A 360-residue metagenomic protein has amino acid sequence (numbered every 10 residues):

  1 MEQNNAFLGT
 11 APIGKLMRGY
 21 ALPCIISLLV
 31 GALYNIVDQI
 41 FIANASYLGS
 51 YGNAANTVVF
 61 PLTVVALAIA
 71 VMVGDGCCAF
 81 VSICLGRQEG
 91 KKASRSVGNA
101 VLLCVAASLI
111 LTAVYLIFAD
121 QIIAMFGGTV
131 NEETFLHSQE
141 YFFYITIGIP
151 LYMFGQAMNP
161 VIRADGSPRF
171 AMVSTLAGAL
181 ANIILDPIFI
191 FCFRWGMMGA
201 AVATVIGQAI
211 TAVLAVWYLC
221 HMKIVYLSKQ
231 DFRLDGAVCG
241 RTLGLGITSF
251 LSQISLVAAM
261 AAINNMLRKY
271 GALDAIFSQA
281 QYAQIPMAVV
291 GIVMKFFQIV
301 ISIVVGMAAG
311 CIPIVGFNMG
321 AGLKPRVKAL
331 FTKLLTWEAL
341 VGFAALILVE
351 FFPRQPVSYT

Functional and structural regions predicted by a protein language model:
M1-A21, A215-L256: Interhelical loop/hinge segments that connect adjacent transmembrane helices in multipass membrane
G9-T10, A179-A212, P353-Q355: Membrane-interface helix-loop junctions in multi-pass transport and translocation proteins
K15-C78, T248-R268: Signature of the first transmembrane helix
S27, G74, Y144-R163, A171-N182 (+2 more regions): Short runs within selected transmembrane alpha-helices of multi-pass transporters and secretion channels
I40, T112-D120, I183, P187 (+3 more regions): Membrane-embedded alpha-helical segments of multi-pass transporters/permeases
I42-V64, E132-H137, M197-M198, V238-L245 (+1 more regions): Interfacial/gating helices of multi-pass transporter permease domains
N53-A113, Y152-A171, M287-I347, F351-P353: Small-residue-rich hydrophobic transmembrane alpha-helices
Y359-T360: Conserved small/polar residues in nucleotide/adenosyl-binding loops
